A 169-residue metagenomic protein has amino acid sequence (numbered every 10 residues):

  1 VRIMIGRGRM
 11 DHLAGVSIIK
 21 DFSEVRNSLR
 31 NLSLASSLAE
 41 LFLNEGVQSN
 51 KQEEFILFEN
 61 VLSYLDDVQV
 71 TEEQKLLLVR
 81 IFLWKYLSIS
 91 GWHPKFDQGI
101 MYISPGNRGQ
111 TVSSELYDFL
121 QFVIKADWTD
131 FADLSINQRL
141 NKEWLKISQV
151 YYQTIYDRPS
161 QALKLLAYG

Functional and structural regions predicted by a protein language model:
V1-G169: Non-catalytic alpha-helical scaffolds and adjoining flexible linkers that form interface surfaces for assembly
